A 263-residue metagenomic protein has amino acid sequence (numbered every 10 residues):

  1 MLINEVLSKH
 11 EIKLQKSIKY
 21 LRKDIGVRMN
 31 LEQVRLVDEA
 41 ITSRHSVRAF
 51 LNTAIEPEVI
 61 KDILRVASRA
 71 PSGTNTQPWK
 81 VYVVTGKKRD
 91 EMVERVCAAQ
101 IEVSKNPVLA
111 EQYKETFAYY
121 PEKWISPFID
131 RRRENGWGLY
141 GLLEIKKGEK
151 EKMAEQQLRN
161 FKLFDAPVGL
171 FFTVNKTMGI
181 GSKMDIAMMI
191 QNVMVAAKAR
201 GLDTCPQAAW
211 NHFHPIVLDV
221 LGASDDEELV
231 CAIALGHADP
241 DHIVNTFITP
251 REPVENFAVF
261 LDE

Functional and structural regions predicted by a protein language model:
L2-E263: Acidic, surface-exposed loops and disordered segments
